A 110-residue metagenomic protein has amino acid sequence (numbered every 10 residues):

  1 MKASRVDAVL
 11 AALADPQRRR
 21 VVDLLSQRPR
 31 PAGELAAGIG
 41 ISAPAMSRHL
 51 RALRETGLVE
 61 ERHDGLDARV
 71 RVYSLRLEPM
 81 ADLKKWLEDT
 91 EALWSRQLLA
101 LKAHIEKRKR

Functional and structural regions predicted by a protein language model:
M1-R5, E78-R110: Amphipathic alpha-helical dimerization/coiled-coil segments that flank or bridge DNA-binding/regulatory modules
S4-A45, V70-A81: N-terminal helix-turn-helix DNA-binding core of bacterial DNA-binding proteins
A11, D23, R54, K84 (+1 more regions): A cross-family signal for key residues in well-ordered alpha-helices that form functional helical elements
R18-V21, S26, A52, W94 (+1 more regions): Hydrophobic side chains within alpha-helical segments
P31, S42, V59, K102-E106: Charge-dense, helix-prone N-terminal extensions
E34, R54-S74: Beta-hairpin "wing" of winged helix-turn-helix
H49: Residues within the DNA-recognition helix of helix-turn-helix
